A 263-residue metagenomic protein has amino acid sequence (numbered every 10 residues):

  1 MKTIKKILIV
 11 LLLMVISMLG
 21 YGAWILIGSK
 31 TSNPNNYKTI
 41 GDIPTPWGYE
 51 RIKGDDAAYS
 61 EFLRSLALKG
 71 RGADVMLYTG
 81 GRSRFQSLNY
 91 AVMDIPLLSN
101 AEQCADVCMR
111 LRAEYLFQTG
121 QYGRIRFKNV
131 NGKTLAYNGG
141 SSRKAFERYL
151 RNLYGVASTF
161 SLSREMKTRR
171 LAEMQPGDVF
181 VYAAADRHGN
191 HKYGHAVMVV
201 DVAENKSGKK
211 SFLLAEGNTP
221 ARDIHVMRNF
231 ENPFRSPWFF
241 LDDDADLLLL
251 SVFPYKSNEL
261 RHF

Functional and structural regions predicted by a protein language model:
M1-V15: N-terminal Sec-pathway targeting helices
I16-W24: Hydrophobic alpha-helical membrane-insertion segments, chiefly the h-region of N-terminal signal peptides
W24-F85, L98: N-terminal module-boundary/linker segments of secreted carbohydrate-active enzymes
Q86-Y90: N-terminal hydrophobic targeting/anchoring segments and the immediately downstream early-domain regions of hydrolases
D94-E173: Extracellular-facing segments of soluble proteins and assemblies that are Gly/Ser/Thr-biased and enriched in aromatics
E114, A203-N205, P220: Short loop/turn segments at secondary-structure transitions that flank enzyme active sites
K144-K210: ...with weaker cross-activation on analogous glycine-rich loops/strands in unrelated enzymes
S211-F263: Low-complexity, Gly/Ser/Thr/Pro-rich intrinsically disordered linker/tail segments
